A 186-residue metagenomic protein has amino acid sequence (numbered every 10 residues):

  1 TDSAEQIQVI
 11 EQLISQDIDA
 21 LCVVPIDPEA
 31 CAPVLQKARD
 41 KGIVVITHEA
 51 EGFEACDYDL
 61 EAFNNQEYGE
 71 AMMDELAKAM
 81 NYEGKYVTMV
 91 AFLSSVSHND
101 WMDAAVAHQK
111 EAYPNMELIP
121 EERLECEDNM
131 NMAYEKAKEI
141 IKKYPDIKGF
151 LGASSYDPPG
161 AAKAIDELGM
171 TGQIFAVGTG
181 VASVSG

Functional and structural regions predicted by a protein language model:
T1-G186: A residue-level marker of the well-folded mature domains of exported/periplasmic proteins
